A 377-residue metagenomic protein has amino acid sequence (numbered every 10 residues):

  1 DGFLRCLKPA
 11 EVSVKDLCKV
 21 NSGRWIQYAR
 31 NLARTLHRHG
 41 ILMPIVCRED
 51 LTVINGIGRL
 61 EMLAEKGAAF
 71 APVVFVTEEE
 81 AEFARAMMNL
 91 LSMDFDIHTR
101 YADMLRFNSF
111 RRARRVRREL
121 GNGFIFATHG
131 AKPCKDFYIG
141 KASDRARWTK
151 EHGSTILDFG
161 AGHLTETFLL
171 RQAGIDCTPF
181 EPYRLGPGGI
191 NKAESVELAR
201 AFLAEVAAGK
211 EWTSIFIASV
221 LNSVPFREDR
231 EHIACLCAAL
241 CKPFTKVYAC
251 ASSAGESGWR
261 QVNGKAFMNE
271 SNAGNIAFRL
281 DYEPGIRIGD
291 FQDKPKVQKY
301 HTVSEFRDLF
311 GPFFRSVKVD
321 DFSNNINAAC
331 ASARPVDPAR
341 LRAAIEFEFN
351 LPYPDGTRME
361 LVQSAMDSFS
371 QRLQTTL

Functional and structural regions predicted by a protein language model:
R5-K8, V12-S13, C18-R24, A81-A207 (+1 more regions): Class I (Rossmann-like) S-adenosyl-L-methionine-dependent methyltransferase catalytic domain, capturing the SAM-binding
C6, A10, V14-I54, E61-A64: Short alpha-helix boundary/capping and kink motifs at helix termini
G40-S92: A short, basic-hydrophobic beta/loop patch
R59-M62, E166-L169, H232, L236: A short acidic, amphipathic alpha-helical/loop segment
G153, W212-T213: Local beta-strand N-terminus motif with an aromatic residue
I215-S219: A conserved beta-strand element that flanks and buttresses the S-adenosyl-L-methionine
N222-F226: A short His-aromatic
E231-K246: A short glycine-rich, Lys/Arg-flanked "PGG" loop and its adjoining helix->strand segment in the class I
